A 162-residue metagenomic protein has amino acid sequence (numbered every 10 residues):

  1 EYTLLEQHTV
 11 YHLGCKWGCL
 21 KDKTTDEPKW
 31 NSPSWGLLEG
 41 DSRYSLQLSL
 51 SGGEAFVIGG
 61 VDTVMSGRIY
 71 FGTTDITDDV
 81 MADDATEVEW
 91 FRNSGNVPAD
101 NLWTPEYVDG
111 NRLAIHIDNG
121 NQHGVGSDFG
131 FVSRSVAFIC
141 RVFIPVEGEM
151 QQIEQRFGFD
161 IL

Functional and structural regions predicted by a protein language model:
E1-L162: Surface-exposed receptor/substrate recognition regions of extracellular proteins
